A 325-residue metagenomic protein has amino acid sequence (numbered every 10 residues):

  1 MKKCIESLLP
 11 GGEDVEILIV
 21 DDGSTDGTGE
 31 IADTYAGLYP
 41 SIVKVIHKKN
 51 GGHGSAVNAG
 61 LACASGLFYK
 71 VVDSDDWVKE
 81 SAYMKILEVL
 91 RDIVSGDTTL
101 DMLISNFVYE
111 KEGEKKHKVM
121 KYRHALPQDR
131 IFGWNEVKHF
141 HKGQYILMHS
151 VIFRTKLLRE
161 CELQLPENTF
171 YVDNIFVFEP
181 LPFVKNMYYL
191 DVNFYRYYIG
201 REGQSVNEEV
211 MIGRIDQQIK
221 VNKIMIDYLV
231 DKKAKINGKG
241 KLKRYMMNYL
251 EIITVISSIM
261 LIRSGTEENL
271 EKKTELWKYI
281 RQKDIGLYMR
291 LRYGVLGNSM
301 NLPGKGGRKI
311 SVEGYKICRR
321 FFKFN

Functional and structural regions predicted by a protein language model:
K2-E6, G29-D33, N58, G66 (+1 more regions): Short alpha-helix within the catalytic core of nucleotide-sugar-dependent glycosyltransferases
E6-V15: Short, acidic, metal-binding catalytic loop of nucleotide-sugar glycosyltransferases
D21-E30, G51-G52: A conserved acidic beta->alpha catalytic loop
K48-A64: Glycine-rich, basic loop-to-helix element that forms the pyrophosphate-binding segment of sugar-nucleotide handling
H53, W77-M187, Y195, I199-I212: Donor-binding/catalytic cores of nucleotide-activated saccharide and glycerol-phosphate transferases/polymerases
Y69: Short aromatic/hydrophobic "clamp" motif used to bind/position activated sugar donors
V192-R201, V206-I236, I253-I256, M260-G286: Catalytic core of nucleotide-sugar-dependent glycosyltransferases
I262-N325: Membrane-interface aromatic/basic loop that binds lipid-linked glycans or pyrophosphate carriers, typified by
